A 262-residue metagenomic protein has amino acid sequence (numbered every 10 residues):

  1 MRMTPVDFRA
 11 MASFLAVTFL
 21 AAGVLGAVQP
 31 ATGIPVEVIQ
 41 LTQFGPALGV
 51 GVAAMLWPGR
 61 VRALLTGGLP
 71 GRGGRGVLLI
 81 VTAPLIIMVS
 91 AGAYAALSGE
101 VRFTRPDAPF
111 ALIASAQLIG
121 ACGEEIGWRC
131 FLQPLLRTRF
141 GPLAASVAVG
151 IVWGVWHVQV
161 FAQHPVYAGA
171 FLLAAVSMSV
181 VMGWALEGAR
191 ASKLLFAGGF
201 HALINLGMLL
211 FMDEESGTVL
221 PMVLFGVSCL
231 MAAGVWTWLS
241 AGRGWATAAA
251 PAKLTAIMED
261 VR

Functional and structural regions predicted by a protein language model:
M1-D7: Short, Lys/Arg-rich, polar N-terminal cytosolic tail immediately upstream of the first transmembrane signal-anchor
A10-G59, G73-V81, A111-I113, P221-A233: Alpha-helical transmembrane segments in multi-pass membrane proteins
F19-A27, P84-G92, G150-V160, H201-L210: Aromatic-anchored segments of alpha-helical transmembrane domains
P30, I34-V38, V61-R129, Q133-R139 (+1 more regions): Juxtamembrane helix-loop-helix connectors linking adjacent transmembrane helices in multi-pass membrane enzymes
A31-V36, A96-T104, Q159-A168, M212-V219: Membrane-interface helix caps and helix-loop-helix hairpins in membrane proteins
L56-A63, V235-A256: Membrane-interface capping segments at transmembrane-helix boundaries
G123-A148, W184, G188-S192: Membrane-interface helix/loop boundary segments of multi-pass membrane proteins
A170-G226: Functionally important transmembrane alpha-helices
